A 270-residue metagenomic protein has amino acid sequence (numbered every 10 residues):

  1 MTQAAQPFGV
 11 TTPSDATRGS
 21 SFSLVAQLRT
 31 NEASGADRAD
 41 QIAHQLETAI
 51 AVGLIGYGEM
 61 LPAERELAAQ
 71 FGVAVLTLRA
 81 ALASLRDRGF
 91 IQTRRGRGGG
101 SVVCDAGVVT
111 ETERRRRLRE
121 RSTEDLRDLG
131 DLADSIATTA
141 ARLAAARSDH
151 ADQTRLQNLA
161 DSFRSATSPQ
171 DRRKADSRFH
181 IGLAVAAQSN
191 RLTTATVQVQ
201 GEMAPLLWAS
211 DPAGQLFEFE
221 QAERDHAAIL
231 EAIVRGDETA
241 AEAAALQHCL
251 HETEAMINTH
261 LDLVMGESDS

Functional and structural regions predicted by a protein language model:
M1-T139, L263: Short linear motifs at protein or domain termini
P7-G9, S14, H180, G201-S270: C-terminal all-alpha effector/ligand-binding and dimerization domain of prokaryotic HTH-type transcriptional repressors
N31, R38, H44, A49 (+13 more regions): Short leucine-rich amphipathic alpha-helices used at interfaces
A51, I55, A145, V234: Short, locally clustered residues in the helix-turn-helix/winged-helix DNA-binding domain
G56-Y57, A68, R119, L143 (+3 more regions): Short, flexible active-site loop motifs that bind/organize anionic cofactors or intermediates
E66, S101, D149, L156 (+4 more regions): Sparse recognition of residues in long alpha-helices and their boundaries
L129, A133-A209, D225-A228, A240-E254: Conserved amphipathic alpha-helical segments that form helical-bundle/coiled-coil interaction surfaces
